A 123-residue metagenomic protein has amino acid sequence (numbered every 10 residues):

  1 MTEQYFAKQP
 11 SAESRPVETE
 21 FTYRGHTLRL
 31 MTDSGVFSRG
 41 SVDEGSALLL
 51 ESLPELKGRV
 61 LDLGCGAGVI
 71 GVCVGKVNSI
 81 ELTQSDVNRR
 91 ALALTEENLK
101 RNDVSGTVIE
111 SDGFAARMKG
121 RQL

Functional and structural regions predicted by a protein language model:
M1-R24, G35: N-terminal auxiliary segments of SAM/dcSAM-dependent transferases
H26-L28: Well-ordered beta-strand scaffold positions
T32-R39: Class I SAM-dependent methyltransferase Rossmann-like catalytic core, especially the SAM/SAH-binding loop
S41-D43: Short, glycine/acidic-enriched capping/hinge loops at junctions between secondary-structure elements
G45-Q122: Conserved SAM/SAH cofactor-binding pocket of Class I
